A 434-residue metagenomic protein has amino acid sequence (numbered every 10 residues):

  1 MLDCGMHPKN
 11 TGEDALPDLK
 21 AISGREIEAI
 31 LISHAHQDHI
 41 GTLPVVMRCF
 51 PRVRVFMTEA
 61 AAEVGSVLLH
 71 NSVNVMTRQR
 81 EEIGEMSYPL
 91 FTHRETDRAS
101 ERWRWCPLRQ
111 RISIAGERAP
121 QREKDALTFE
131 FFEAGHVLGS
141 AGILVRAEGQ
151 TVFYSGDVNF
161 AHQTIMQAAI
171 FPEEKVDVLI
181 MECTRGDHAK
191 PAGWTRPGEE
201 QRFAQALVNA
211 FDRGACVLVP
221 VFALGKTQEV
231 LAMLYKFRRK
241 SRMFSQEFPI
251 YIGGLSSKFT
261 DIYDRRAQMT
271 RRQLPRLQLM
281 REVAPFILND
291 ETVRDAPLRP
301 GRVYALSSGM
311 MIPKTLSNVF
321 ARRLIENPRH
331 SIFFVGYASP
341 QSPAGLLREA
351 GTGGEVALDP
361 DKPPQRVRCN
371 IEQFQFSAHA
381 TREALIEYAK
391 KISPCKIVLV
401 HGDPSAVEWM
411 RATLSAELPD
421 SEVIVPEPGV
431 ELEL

Functional and structural regions predicted by a protein language model:
M1-R25, R104-Q167, D295-P297, V303 (+4 more regions): Core dinuclear metal-dependent hydrolase active-site scaffold
M1-V53, M57-A99, F160-A169, E349-D359: Pre-active-site segment of Zn-dependent metallo-hydrolases
L2-C4, I27-H36, L43, F56-T58 (+11 more regions): Active-site neighborhood of phospho(di)ester-bond hydrolases with catalytic His/Asp-centered motifs
L69-V137, Q268-P300: Metallo-beta-lactamase
N71-V75, E81-E82, R196-P197, L234-F237 (+2 more regions): Short secondary-structure boundary/capping segments
L138, A161-I252, S331-G336, E355-S421: Cap/insert and terminal regions of metallo-dependent hydrolase folds
F203-P343, V400: Hard-cation-handling environments
Y263-R302, T352-S393: C-terminal helical cap/extension that packs against the catalytic core of soluble nucleotide-cofactor enzymes
